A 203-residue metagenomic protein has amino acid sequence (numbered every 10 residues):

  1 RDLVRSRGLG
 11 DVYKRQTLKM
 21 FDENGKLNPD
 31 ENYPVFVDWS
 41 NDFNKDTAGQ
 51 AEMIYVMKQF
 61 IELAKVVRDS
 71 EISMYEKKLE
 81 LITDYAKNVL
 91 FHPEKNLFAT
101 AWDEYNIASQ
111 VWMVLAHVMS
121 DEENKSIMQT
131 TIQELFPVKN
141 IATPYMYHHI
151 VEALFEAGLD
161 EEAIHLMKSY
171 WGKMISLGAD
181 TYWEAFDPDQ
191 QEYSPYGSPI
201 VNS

Functional and structural regions predicted by a protein language model:
D2-Y13: Single conserved hydrophobic/aromatic residue that forms the stacking wall/gate of nucleotide- or nucleobase-binding
W39-Q50, V67, F91-S203: C-terminal capping/lid segments that line or modulate ligand- or cofactor-binding pockets
V56-Q59, I82, E123: Amphipathic, well-ordered alpha-helical segments in soluble domains
F60-M74: Inter-helical turn/loop segments and adjacent helix faces that build the functional surface of alpha-helical bundle
E71-M74, K78, E162: Alpha-helical positions within canonical tetratricopeptide repeat
Y75-K87: Short amphipathic alpha-helical coiled-coil/interface segments
